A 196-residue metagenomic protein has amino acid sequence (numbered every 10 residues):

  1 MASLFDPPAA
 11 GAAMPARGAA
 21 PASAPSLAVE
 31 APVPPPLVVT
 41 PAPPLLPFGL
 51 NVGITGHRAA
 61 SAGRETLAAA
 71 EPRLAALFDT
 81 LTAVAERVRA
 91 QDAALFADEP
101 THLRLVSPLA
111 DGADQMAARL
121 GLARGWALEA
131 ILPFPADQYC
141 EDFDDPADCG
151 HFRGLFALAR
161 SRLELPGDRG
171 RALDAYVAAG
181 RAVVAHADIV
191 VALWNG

Functional and structural regions predicted by a protein language model:
M1, P21-A24: Intrinsically disordered, low-complexity segments
S3, A10-A13: Replication-associated primase and helicase/ATPase modules
F5-P8, P25-G196: Acidic/glycine-enriched connector segments
A13, R17-P21: Compositionally biased, low-complexity flexible segments
